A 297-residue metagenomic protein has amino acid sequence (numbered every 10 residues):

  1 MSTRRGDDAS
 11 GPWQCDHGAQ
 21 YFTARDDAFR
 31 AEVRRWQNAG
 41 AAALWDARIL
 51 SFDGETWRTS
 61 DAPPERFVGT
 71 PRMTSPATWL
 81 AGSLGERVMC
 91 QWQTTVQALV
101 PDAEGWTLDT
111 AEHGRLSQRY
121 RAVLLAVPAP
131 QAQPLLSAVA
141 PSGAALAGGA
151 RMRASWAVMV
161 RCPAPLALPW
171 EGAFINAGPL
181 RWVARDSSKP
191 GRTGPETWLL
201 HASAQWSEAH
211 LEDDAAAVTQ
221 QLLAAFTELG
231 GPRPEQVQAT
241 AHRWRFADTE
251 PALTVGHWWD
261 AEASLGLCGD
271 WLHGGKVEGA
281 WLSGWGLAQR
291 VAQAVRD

Functional and structural regions predicted by a protein language model:
S2-L50: N-terminal FAD cofactor-binding segment of flavoenzymes
D7-P12, L116-E171, P232-P234: Central helical "cap/lid" subdomain
C15-D16, N38-W79, T107-D109, L199-S207: Helix-loop-beta segment of a Rossmann-like dinucleotide-binding subdomain
Y21-R25, W57-G82, Q91, A209-Q221: Short beta-strand to alpha-helix junction loop
W92-T107: A conserved short coil-to-beta-strand element within the FAD-binding core of flavoproteins
M159-L211, A217, Q221-G230: Active-site substrate-recognition segment that forms the wall of the catalytic cavity or substrate channel
F226-A263: Flavin (FAD/FMN) cofactor-binding core of flavoprotein oxidoreductases
G256-A288: Short FAD-binding loop at a beta-strand-to-alpha-helix junction that anchors the flavin cofactor in diverse
